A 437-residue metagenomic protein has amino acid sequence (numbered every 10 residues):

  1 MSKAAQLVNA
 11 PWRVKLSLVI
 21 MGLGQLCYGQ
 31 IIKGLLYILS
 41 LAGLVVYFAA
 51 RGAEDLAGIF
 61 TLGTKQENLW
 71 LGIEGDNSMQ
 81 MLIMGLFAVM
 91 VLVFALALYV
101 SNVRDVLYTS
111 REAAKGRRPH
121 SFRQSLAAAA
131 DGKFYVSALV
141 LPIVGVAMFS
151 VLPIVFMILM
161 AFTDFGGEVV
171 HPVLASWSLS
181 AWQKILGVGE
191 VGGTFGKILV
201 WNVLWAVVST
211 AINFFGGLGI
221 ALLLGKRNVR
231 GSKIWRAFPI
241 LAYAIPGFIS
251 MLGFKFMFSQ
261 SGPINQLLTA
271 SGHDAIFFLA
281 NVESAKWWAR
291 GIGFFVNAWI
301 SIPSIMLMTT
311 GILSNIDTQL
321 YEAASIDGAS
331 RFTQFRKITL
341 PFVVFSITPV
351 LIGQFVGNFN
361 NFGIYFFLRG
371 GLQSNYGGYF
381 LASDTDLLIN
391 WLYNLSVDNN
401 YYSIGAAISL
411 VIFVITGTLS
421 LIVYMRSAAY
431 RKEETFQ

Functional and structural regions predicted by a protein language model:
S2-V14, V19-C27, I31-G34, I38-V46 (+4 more regions): N-terminal signal-anchor/first transmembrane alpha helix
A49-I59, F134-Q437: A structural signal for multi-pass alpha-helical bundles of membrane permease subunits that mediate small-molecule
F60-T64: Primarily recognizes Gram-negative and organellar outer-membrane beta-barrels
